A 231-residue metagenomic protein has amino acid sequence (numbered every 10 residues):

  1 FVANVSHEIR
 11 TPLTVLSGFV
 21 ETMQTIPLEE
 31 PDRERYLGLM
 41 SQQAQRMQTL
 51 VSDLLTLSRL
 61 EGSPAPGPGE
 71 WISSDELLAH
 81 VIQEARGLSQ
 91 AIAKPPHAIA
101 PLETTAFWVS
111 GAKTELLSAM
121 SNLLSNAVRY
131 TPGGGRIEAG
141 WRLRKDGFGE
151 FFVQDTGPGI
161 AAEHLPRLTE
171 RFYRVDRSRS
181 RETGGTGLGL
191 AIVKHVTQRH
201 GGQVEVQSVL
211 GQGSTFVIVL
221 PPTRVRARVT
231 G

Functional and structural regions predicted by a protein language model:
Q24-P31: Short acidic helix/loop segment immediately C-terminal to the autophosphorylated histidine in two-component histidine
Q42-M47: Short alpha-helical segment of the dimerization/phosphotransfer core of two-component systems
G62-P68, W108-G111: Conserved micro-motifs of the catalytic ATP-binding
P68-R86: A conserved beta-strand-to-alpha-helix junction within the catalytic ATP-binding
A127-V128: Short helix-loop "hinge" at the ATP-lid/N-box region of the Bergerat-fold HATPase_c
I160-R174: Short conserved segment of the HATPase_c
G201-G202: Conserved glycine-rich
